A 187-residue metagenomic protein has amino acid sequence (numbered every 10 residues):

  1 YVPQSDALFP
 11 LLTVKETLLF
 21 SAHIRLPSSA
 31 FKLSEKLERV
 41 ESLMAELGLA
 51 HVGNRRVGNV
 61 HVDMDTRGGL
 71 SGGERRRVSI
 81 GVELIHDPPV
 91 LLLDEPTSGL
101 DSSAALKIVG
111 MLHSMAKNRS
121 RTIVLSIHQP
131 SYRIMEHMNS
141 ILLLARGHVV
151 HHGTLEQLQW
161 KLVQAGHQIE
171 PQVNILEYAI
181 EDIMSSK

Functional and structural regions predicted by a protein language model:
S5, P10-P27, R39: Q-loop/switch helix immediately C-terminal to the Walker
L19, E35-R55: Conserved ABC ATPase "signature" region
L49, R55-V78, S102: ABC ATPase nucleotide-binding domain "signature motif"
I80-G81, I108: Hydrophobic anchor residue at the start of the ABC signature
L84-P89: A short, proline-enriched helix->beta-strand linker immediately N-terminal to the Walker B motif in ABC-type P-loop
L91-E95: Catalytic Walker B motif of ABC-type/P-loop ATPase nucleotide-binding domains
A105-S120: Helical segment within the ABC ATPase nucleotide-binding domain
